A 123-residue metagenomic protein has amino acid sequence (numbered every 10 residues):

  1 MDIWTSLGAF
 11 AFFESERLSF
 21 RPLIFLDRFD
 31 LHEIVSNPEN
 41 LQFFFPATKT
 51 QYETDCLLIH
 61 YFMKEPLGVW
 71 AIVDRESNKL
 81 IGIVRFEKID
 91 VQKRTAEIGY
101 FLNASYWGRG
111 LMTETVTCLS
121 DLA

Functional and structural regions predicted by a protein language model:
M1-S105, C118, L122: GNAT-family acyltransferases
G108-T113: Glycine-rich acyl-CoA binding loop
